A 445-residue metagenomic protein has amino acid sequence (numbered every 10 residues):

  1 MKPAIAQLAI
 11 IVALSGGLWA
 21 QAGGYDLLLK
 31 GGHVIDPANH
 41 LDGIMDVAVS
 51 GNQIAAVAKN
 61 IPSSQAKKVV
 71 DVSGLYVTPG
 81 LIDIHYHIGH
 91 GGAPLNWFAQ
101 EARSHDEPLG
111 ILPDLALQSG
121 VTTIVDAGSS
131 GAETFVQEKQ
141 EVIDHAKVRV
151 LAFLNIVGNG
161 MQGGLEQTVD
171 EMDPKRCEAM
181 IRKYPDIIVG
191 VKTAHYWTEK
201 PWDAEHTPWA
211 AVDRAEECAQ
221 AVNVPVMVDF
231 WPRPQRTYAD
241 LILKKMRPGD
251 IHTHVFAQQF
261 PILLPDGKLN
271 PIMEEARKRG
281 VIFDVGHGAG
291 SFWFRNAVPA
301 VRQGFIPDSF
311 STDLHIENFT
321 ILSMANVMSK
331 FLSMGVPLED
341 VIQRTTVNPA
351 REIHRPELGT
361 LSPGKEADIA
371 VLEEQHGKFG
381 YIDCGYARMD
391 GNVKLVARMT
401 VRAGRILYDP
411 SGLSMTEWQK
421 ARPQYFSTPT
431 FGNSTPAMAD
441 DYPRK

Functional and structural regions predicted by a protein language model:
A6-G17: Bacterial N-terminal signal peptides
A22-L27, V34-G80: Histidine-rich, glycine-flanked metal-binding segment
G32, E366-K420: C-terminal cap of metal-dependent C-N hydrolases
G32, V47, N52, G74 (+10 more regions): Divalent metal-coordination and catalytic microenvironments
V72-D144: Metal-associated gating/positioning segment near the N- to mid-region
I111-K139, K147-G164, P185-P201, N223-M227 (+2 more regions): Divalent metal-dependent hydrolysis catalytic cores, especially in the metallo-beta-lactamase
W197-F319: Active-site core of metal-dependent hydrolases
R295-H376: His/Asp/Glu-enriched, well-ordered alpha-helical/loop segment that forms or immediately abuts the divalent-metal
